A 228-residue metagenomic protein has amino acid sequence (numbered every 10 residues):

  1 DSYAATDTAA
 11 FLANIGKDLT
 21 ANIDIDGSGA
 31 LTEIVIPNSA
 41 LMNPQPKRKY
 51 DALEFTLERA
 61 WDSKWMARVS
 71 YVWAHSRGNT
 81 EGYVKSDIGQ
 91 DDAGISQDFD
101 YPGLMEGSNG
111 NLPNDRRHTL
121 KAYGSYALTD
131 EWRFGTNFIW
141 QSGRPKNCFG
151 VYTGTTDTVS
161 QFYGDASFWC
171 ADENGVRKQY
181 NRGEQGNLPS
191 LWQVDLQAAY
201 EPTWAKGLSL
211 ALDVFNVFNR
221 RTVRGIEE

Functional and structural regions predicted by a protein language model:
D1, H75-R77, E131-G175, N187-E228: C-terminal beta-signal and adjacent terminal beta-strands/loops of Gram-negative outer-membrane beta-barrel proteins
D1-T56, D62, I88-N109, D157-G186 (+2 more regions): Feature marks flexible
K47, N114, L188-S190: A generic structural micro-feature
K49, R59-S63, W73, R116 (+3 more regions): Outer-membrane beta-barrel strand-turn architecture
K49-F55, H118-A122, W192-A198, L210: Hydrophobic, lipid-facing positions within transmembrane beta-strands of outer-membrane proteins
W73-K146, G154: Active-site-proximal binding-pocket segments
